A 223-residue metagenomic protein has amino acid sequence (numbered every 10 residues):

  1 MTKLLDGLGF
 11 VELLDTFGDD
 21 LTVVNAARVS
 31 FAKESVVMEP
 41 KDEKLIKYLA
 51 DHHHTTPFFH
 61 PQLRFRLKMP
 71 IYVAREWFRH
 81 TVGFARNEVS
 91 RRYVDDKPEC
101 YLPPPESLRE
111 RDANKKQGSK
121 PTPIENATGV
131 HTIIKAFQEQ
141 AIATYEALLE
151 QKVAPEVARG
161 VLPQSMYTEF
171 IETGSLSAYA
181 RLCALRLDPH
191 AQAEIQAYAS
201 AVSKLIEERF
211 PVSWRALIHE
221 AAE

Functional and structural regions predicted by a protein language model:
M1-E223: Family-specific signature for flavin-dependent thymidylate synthase
